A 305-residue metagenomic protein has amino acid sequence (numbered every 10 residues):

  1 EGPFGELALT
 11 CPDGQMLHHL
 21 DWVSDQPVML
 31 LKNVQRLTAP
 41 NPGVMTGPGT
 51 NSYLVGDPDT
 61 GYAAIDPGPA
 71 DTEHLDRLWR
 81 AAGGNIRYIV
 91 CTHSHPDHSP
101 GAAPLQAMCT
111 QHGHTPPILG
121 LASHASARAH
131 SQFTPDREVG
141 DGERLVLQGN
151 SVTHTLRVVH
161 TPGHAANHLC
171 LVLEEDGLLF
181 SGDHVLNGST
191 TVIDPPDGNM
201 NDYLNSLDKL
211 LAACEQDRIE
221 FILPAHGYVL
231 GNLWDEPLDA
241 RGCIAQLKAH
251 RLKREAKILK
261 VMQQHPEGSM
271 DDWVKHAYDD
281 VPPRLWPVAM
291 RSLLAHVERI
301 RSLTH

Functional and structural regions predicted by a protein language model:
E1-L31, Q111-H112, H305: Eukaryotic N-terminal low-complexity, Ser/Thr- and Lys/Arg-rich leader segments that predominantly function as
L20-G84, C170-N187: Conserved beta-strand hairpin/beta-sheet module of binuclear metal-dependent hydrolase folds, prominently
G47-P48, P69-R157: Active-site HxH/HxHxD metal-binding segment of metal-dependent hydrolases
Y62-A64, P69-D71, S151-E255: Metallo-beta-lactamase
L78, H226, I258, I300: Residue-level signal for inorganic ion chemistry
T92-H98, H164, H226, H296: Histidine-centered divalent metal-coordination motifs
K260-H305: C-terminal regulatory/interaction regions
